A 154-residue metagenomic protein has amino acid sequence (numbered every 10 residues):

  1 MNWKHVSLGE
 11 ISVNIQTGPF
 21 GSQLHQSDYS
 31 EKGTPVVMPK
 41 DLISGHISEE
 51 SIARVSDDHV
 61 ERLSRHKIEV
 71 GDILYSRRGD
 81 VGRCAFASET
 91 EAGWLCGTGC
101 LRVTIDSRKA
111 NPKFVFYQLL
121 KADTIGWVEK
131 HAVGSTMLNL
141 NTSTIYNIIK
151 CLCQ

Functional and structural regions predicted by a protein language model:
M1-F20, N147, C151-Q154: Non-catalytic DNA-recognition/assembly elements of restriction-modification systems
G9-H25, K40-V70: Sequence-specific dsDNA recognition surfaces
V37: Cleft-lining beta-strand/loop regions that shape enzyme active-site pockets
I43-V55, I73-S76, D80-G97, P112-Y117 (+1 more regions): Short, ligand-facing micro-motifs at secondary-structure edges
R77, G93-L101, V133-Q154: A short glycine-rich beta-alpha junction/loop motif
R108-A110: Short helix-loop capping/hinge motifs at secondary-structure junctions, enriched in acidic/polar residues
